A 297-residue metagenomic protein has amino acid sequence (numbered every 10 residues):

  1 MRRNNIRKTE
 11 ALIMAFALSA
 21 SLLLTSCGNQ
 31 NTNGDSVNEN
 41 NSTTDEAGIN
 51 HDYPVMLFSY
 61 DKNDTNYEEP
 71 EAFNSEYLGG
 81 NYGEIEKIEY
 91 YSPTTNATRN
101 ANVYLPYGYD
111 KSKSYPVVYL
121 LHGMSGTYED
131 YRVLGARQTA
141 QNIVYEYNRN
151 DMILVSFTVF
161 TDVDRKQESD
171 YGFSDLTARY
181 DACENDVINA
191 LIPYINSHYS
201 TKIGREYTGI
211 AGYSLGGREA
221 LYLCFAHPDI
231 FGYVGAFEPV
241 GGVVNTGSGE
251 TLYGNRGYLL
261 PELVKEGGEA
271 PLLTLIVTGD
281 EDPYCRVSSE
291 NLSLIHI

Functional and structural regions predicted by a protein language model:
R2-I13: Bacterial N-terminal signal peptides that target proteins for export
N5-R7, T32, I297: Generic early N-terminus positional signal peaking at residue ~5-7
I6, L22, N40-N41: Low-complexity intrinsically disordered segments
M14-S21: Bacterial N-terminal signal peptides
L24-S26: C-terminal motif of bacterial Sec signal peptides marking the signal peptidase cleavage site
G28-G34: Bacterial lipoprotein signal-peptidase II cleavage site
G34-H296: Non-catalytic cap/lid and distal C-terminal segments of serine-dependent acyl enzymes
